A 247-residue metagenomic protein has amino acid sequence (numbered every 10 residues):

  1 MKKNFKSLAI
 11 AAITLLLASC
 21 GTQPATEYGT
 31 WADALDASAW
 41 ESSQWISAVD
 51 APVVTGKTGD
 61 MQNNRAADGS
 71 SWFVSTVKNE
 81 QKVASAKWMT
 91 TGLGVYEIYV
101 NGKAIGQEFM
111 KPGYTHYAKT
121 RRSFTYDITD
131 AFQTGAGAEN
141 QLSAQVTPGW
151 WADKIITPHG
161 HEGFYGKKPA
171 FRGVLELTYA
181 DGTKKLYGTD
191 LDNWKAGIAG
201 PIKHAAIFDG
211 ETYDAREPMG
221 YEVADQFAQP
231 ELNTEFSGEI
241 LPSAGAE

Functional and structural regions predicted by a protein language model:
M1-A9: Bacterial N-terminal signal peptides that target proteins for export
A18-S19: C-terminal motif of bacterial Sec signal peptides marking the signal peptidase cleavage site
E27-Y28: Beta-rich carbohydrate-recognition and catalytic domains
A32-Q81, T91, S237-G238, P242-E247: Solvent-exposed, flexible loop/coil segments flanking beta-strands in beta-rich domains
D33-A34, D68, F73-T212: Accessory beta-strand-rich segments of carbohydrate-active enzymes
K184-E247: Activation corresponds to long, low-complexity, non-globular regions
